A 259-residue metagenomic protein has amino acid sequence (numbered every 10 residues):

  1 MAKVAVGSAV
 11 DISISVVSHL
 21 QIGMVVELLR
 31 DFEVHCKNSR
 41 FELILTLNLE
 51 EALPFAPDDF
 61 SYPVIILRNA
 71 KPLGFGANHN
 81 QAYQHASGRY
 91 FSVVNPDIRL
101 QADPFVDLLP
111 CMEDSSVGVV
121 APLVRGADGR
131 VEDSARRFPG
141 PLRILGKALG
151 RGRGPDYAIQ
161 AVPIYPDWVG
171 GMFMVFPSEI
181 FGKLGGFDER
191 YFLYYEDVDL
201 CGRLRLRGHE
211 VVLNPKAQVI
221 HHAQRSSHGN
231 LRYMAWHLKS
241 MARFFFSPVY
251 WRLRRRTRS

Functional and structural regions predicted by a protein language model:
M1-V34: N-proximal low-complexity "stem/linker" segments adjacent to membrane-targeting elements
L29-K71: Acidic donor-binding segment of Leloir-type glycosyltransferases
N69-A86: Glycine-rich, basic loop-to-helix element that forms the pyrophosphate-binding segment of sugar-nucleotide handling
F91: Short aromatic/hydrophobic "clamp" motif used to bind/position activated sugar donors
D103-D133: Conserved donor NDP-sugar-binding/catalytic core segment of glycosyltransferases
A127, P139-D167: Short, flexible, basic/aromatic active-site loop/helix in glycosyltransferases
D167-Q218: A short, conserved alpha-helix in the catalytic core of glycosyltransferases
G202, L206-S259: Active-site-adjacent helix/loop segment of glycosyltransferases that harbors family-specific signature motifs
